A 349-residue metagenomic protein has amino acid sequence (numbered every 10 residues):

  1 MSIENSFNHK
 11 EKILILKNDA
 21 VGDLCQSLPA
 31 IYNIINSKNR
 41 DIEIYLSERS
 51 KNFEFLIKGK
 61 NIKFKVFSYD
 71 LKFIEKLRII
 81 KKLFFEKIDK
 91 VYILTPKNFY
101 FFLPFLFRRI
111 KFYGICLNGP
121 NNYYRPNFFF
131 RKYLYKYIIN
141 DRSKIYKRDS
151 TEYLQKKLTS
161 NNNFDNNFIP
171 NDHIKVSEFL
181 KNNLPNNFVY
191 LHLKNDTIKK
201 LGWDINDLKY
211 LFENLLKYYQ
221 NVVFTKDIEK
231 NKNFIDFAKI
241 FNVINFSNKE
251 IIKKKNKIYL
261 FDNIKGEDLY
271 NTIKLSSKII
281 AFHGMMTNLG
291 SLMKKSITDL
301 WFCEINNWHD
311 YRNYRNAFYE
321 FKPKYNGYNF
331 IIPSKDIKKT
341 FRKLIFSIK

Functional and structural regions predicted by a protein language model:
S2-V21, Y190-H192: Nucleotide-activated donor-dependent transferases that construct or modify glycoconjugates
K12-I138, D268-N271, S276: Active-site and donor-binding regions of nucleotide-sugar-utilizing enzymes
I15, N171-F234, C303-I305: Active-site donor-nucleotide binding/catalytic segment of nucleotide-sugar enzymes
S47, L94-T95, H192, A281-H283: Replace "coordinates the UDP/GDP/TDP-sugar" with "coordinates nucleotide-activated sugar donors
N52-N61, F102-F107, N127-F128, N233-E250 (+1 more regions): Short, aromatic/basic amphipathic alpha-helical patches
K76-R78, K82, D207-K209, E213-F302: Donor-binding and catalytic core of enzymes assembling or modifying cell-surface/extracellular glycoconjugates
I115-L134, N288-K349: Nucleotide-sugar donor-binding patch of glycosyltransferase catalytic domains
I115-L201: Mid-sequence helix-capping/hinge segment at a functional interface
